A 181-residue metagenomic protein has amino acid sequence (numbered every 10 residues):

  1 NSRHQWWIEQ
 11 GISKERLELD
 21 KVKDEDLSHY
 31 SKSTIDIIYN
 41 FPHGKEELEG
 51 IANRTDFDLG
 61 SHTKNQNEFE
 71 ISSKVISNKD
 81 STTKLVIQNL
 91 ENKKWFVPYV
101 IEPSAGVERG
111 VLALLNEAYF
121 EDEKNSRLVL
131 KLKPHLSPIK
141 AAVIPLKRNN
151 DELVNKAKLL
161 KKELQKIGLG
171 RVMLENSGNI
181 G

Functional and structural regions predicted by a protein language model:
N1-G181: NTP/phosphate- and nucleic-acid-binding module
